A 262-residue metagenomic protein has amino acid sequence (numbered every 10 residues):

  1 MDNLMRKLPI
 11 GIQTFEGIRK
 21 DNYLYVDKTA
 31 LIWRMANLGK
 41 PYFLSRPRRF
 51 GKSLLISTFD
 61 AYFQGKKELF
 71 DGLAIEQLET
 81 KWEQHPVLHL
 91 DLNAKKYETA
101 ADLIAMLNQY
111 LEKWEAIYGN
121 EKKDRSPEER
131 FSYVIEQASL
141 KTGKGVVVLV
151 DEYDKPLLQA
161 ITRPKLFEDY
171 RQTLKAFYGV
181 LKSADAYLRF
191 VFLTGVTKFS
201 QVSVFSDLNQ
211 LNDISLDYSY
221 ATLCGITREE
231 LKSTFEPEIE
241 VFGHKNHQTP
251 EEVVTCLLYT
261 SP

Functional and structural regions predicted by a protein language model:
D2-R49, L54-F63, K67-A74: Walker A/P-loop-proximal flanking segment of P-loop NTPase domains
F70-K113: P-loop NTPase motor core
G143-F167: Conserved P-loop NTPase "ATPase switch" module shared by AAA+ and STAND
L149, R189-V196: Structural recognition of the conserved hydrophobic beta-strand(s) that form the central parallel beta-sheet of P-loop
D169-R189: Substrate-engagement module of ASCE P-loop NTPases
S200-I214: Short regulatory helix/loop adjacent to the ATP-binding pocket of P-loop NTPases
Y220-P250: Conserved small helical "lid"/interfacial subdomain of P-loop NTPases
Y259-P262: Conserved small/polar residues in nucleotide/adenosyl-binding loops
